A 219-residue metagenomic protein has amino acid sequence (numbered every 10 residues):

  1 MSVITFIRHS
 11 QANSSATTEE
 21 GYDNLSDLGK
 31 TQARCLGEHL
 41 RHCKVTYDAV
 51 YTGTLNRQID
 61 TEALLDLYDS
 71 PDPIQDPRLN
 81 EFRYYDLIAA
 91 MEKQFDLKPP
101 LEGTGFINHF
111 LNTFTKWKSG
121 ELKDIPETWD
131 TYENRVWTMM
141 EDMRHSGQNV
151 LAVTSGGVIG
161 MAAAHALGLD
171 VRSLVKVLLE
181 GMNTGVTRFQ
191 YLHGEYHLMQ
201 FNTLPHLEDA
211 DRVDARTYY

Functional and structural regions predicted by a protein language model:
I4, Q148-T154: Generic beta-sheet signal
I4-A63, E127-V136: Loop-to-helix element that buttresses phosphate recognition and phosphoryl-transfer chemistry
H9, R78, S155: Active-site glycine-centered loops adjacent to acidic/histidine catalytic or metal-binding residues that shape
C35-L111: Phosphate-coordination/substrate-recognition cap region in phosphate-metabolizing enzymes
I74, E81-E102, H145-N149, A164-Y219: Acidic, low-complexity terminal tails and accessory targeting/binding regions of phosphate-metabolizing enzymes
L97-T131: Short glycine/proline- and acidic residue-enriched helix-loop micro-motifs that form flexible lids or anion-recognition
D124-N149: A mid-sequence, solvent-exposed acidic-amphipathic segment
G156-G160: GST superfamily/GST-like fold recognition
